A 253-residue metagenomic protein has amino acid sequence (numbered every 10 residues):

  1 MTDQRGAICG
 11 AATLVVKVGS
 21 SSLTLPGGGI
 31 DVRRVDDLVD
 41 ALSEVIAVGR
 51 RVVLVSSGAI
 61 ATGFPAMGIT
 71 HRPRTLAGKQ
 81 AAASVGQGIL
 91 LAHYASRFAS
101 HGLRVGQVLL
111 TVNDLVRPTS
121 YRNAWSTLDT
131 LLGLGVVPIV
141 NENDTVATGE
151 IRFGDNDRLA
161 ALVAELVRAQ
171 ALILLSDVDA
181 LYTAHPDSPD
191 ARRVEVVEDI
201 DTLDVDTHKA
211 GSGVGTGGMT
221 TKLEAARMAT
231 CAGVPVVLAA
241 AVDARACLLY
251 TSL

Functional and structural regions predicted by a protein language model:
M1-C231, A241-V242: Nucleotide/pyrophosphate-binding catalytic subdomain
G29, C247-L248: Intrinsic low-complexity, intrinsically disordered segments enriched in polar/basic residues
V237-A246: Conserved glycine-bearing catalytic or ligand-binding loops at nucleotide- and phosphate-handling centers of large
Y250-L253: Conserved small/polar residues in nucleotide/adenosyl-binding loops
